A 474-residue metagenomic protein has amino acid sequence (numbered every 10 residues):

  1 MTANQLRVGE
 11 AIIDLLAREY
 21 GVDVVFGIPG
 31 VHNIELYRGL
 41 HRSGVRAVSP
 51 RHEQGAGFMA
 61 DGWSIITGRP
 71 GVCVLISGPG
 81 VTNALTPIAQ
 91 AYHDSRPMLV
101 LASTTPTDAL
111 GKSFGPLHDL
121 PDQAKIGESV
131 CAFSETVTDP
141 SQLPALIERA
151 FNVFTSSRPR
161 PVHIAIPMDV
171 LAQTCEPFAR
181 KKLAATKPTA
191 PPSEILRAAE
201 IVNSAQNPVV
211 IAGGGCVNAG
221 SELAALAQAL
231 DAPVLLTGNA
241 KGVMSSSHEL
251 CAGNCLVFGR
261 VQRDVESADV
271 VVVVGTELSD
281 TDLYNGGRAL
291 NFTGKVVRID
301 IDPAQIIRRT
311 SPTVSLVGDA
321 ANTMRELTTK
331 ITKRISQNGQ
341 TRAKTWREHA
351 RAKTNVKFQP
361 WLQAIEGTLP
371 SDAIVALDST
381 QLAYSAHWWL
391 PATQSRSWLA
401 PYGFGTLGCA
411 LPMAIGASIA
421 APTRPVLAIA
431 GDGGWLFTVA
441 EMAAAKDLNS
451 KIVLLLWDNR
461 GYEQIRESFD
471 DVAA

Functional and structural regions predicted by a protein language model:
M1-N4, S141, E200, T293-S379: Phosphate/pyrophosphate-binding active-site segments
Q5-T86, R96: N-terminal cofactor/phosphate-binding cores enriched in small/glycine residues, especially glycine-rich loops such as
G9-I12, E19, I28-V31, L36-H41 (+1 more regions): Active-site diphosphate/adenylate-binding microenvironment
A11-V22, W63-G68, V153-R158, I195-P208 (+4 more regions): Glycine-rich phosphate/diphosphate-binding loops that line cofactor/substrate pockets in enzymes
D23-V24, I65-A102, E128-A179, I201 (+4 more regions): Structural signature of the thiamine diphosphate
I65, G214-V297, T393-R424, L436-A440 (+1 more regions): Glycine-rich, anion-gripping cofactor-binding loops and their flanking helix/strand elements in enzyme active sites
A109-H118, Q262-V265, I306-R309, S315-V317 (+2 more regions): Thiamine diphosphate
M168-S193, G339: Aromatic-enriched
